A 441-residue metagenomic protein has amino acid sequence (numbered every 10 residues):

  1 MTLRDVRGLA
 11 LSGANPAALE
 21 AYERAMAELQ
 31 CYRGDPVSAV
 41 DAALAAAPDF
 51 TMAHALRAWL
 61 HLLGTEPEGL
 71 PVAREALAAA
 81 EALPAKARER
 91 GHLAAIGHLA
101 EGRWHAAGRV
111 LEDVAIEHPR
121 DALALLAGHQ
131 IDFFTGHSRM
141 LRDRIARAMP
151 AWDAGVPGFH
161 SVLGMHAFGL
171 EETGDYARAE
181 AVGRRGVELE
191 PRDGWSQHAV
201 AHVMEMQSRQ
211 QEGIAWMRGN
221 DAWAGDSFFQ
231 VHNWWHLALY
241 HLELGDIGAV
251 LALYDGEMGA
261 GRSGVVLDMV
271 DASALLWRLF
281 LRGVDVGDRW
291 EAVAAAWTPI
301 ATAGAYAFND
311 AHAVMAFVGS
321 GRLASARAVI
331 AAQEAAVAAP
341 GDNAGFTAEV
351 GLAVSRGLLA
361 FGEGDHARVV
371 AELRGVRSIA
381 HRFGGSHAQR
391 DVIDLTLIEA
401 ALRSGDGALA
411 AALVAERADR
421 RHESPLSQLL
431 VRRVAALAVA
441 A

Functional and structural regions predicted by a protein language model:
P16-A21, D49-T51, A85-G91, H118-L125 (+8 more regions): Generic helix N-cap/helix-start motif at coil->alpha-helix transitions
L19, M26-D41, A45-E89, L93-A106 (+3 more regions): Inter-helical turn/loop elements of alpha-helical hairpins
A21, E28, A39-A42, V72-A79 (+9 more regions): Alpha-helical solenoid repeat scaffolds, predominantly canonical TPR units
A27-E28, L60, G97-H98, I131 (+8 more regions): Residue-level signature for tetratricopeptide repeat
A42-A43, A79-A80, D113-V114, A148-W152 (+5 more regions): Canonical positions in the second alpha-helix
D143-L244: Internal metal/ion-chelating core segments
A238-A441: Helix-coil-helix junctions within alpha-helical repeat/solenoid scaffolds
